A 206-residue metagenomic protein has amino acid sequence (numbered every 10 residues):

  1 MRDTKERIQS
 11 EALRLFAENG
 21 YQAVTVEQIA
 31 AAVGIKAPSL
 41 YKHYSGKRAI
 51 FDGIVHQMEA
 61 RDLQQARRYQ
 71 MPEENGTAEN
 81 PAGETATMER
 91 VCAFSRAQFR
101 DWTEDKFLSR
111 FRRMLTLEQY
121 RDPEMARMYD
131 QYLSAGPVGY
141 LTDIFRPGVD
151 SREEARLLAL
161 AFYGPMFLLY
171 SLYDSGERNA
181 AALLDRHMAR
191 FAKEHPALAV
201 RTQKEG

Functional and structural regions predicted by a protein language model:
M1-T4: Short, Lys/Arg-enriched anionic-surface-contact patches
R7, E11-Q57: Helix-turn-helix
K47, I54, M58, D62 (+5 more regions): Hydrophobic/aromatic residues within well-ordered alpha-helical segments
I54-F94: Amphipathic alpha-helical linker/stalk segments
D62-A66, K106, P123, M166-E177: Short amphipathic alpha-helical interaction/hinge segments
P81-E104, S109, R113-L117, R156 (+3 more regions): Amphipathic alpha-helical segments that line or abut small-molecule/effector binding pockets and mediate allosteric
T103-T116, Y120-V149: Amphipathic alpha-helical packing segments from all-alpha helical-bundle domains
R127-Q131, A135, F145-A192, T202-G206: Hydrophobic/aromatic-rich alpha-helical bundle segments in the mid-to-C-terminal region
